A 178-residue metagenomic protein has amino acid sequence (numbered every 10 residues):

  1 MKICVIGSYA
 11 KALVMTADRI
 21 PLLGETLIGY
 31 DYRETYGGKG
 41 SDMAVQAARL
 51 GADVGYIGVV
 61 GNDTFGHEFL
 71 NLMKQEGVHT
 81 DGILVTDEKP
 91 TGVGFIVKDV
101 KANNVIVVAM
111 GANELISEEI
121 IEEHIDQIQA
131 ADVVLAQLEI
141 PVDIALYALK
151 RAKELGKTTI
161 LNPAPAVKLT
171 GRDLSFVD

Functional and structural regions predicted by a protein language model:
M1-V59, T64-N71, Q75: Glycine-rich phosphate/adenosyl-contacting loop at the front of the ribokinase-like
M1-Y9, N71-V85, K98-D178: Ribokinase/PfkB-type carbohydrate-kinase core domain
V14, F65-G66, P90-G92, T170-G171: Short secondary-structure boundary/hinge segments and terminal tails
L27-G38, D42, T64, T86-P90 (+3 more regions): Residues at secondary-structure transition points
D31, I57-N62, D81-T91, N162-A164: Beta-strand->loop->alpha-helix junctions that form or flank phosphate-binding loops in nucleotide-handling enzymes
D53-V54, G92, N104: A common structural microfeature
F95: C-terminal catalytic lobe of FAD-dependent flavoproteins
